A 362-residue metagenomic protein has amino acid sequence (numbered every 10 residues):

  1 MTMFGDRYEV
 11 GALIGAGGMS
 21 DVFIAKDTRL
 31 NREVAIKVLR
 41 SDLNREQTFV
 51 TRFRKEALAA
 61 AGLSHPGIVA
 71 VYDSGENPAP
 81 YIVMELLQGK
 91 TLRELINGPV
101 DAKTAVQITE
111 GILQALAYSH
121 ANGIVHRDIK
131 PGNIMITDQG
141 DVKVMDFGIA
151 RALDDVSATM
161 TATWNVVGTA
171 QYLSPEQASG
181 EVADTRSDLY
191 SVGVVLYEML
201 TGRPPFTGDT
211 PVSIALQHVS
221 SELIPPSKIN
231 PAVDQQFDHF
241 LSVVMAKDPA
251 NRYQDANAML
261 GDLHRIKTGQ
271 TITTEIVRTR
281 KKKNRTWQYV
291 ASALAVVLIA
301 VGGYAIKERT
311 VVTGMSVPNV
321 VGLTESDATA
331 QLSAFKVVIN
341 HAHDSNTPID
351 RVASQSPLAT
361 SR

Functional and structural regions predicted by a protein language model:
V38-G62: AlphaC helix of the eukaryotic protein kinase fold
R45-T48, D138-V182, D209: Activation segment of protein kinases
S74: Activation-segment/catalytic-loop signature of the eukaryotic protein kinase fold
N77-T91, L95, P99: Conserved short submotifs of the Hanks-type protein kinase catalytic core that shape the nucleotide-binding pocket
I108-T109: Activation segment signature within eukaryotic-like protein kinase domains
I112-I124: Protein kinase catalytic-loop region centered on the HRD/HxD motif
T169-T268: C-terminal lobe helix-coil module of Hanks-type protein kinase domains
N257, H264-R362: Ligand-recognition elements built from short beta-strands and adjacent flexible loops
